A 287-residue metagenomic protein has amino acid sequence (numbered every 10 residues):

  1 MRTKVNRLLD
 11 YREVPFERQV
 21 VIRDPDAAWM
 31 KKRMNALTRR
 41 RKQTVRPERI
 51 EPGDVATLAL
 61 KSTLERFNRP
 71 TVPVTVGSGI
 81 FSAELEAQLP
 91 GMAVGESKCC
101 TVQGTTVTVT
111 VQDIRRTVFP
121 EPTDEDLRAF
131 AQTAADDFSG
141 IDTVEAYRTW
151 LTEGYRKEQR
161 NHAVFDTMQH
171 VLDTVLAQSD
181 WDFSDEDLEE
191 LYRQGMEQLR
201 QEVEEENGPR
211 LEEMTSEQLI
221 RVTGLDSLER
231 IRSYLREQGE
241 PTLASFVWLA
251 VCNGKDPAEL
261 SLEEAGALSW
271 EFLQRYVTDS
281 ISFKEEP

Functional and structural regions predicted by a protein language model:
M1-P287: FKBP-type peptidyl-prolyl cis-trans isomerases
